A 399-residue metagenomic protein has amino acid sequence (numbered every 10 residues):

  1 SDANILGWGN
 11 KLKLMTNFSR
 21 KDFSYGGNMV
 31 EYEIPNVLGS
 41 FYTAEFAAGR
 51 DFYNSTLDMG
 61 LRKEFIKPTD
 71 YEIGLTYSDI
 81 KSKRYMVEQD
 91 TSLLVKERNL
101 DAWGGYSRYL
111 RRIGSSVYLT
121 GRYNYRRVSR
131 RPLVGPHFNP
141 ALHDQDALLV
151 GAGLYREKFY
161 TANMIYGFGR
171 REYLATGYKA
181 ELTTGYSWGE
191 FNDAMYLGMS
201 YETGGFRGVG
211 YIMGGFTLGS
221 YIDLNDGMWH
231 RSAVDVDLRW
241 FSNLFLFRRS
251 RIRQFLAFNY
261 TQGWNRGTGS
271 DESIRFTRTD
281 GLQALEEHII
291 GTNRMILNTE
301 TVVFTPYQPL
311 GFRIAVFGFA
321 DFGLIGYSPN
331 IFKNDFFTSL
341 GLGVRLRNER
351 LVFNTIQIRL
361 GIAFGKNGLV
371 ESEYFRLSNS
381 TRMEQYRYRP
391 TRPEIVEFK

Functional and structural regions predicted by a protein language model:
S1-S78, T91-L94, A102, R108-S115 (+9 more regions): Outer-membrane beta-barrel initiation region
S19-K21, D51-Y53, I66, S78-R84 (+10 more regions): Structural signature of outer-membrane beta-barrel domains
S55, D79-K81, K96-L100, Y123-S129 (+5 more regions): Transmembrane beta-barrel architecture of outer-membrane proteins
M86-V87, P132-G135, S328-N330: Short acidic, glycine/proline-rich loop/turn micro-motifs
E88-G104, V209-G214, L218: Short, intrinsically disordered, low-complexity segments enriched in Ser/Thr and Pro
A180-W188, N192-K399: C-terminal transmembrane beta-barrel domains of outer membrane proteins
